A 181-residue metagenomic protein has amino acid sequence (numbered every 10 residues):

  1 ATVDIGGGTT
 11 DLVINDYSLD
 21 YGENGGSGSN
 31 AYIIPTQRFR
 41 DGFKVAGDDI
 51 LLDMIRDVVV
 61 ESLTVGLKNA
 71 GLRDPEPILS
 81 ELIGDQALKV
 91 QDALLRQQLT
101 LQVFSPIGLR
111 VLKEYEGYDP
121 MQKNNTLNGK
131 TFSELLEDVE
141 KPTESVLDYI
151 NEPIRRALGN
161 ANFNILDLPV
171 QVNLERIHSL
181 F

Functional and structural regions predicted by a protein language model:
A1: Nucleotide/phosphate-binding catalytic cleft detector across ATP-hydrolyzing and phosphate-transferring enzymes
G6-D11: Short acidic, Gly/Ser-rich segments with clustered Asp/Glu that frequently serve as metal-coordination loops in enzyme
I14-L174: Phosphate-binding glycine-rich/basic clefts of nucleotide- and phosphate-handling proteins, predominantly
N173-F181: C-terminal or late-domain output modules
